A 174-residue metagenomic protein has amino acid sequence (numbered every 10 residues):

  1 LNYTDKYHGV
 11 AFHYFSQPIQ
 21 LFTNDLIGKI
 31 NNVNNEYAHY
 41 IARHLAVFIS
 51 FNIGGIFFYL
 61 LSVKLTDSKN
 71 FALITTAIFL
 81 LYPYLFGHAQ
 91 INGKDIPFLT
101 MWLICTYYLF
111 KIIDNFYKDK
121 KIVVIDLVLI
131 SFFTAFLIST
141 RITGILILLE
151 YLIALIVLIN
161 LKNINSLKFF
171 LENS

Functional and structural regions predicted by a protein language model:
L1-Q17, L21, V33-N34: Membrane-proximal lumenal/periplasmic loop motifs of glycosylation machinery
K6, Y14, L45, L73-A77 (+4 more regions): Hydrophobic alpha-helical transmembrane segments
L26-V33, I53-L81, T100, D119-I125 (+1 more regions): Transmembrane-helix signature of polytopic, membrane-embedded enzymes that assemble or transfer cell-envelope glycans
I41, L45-T66, I104-Y108: Transmembrane-helix motifs of polytopic, lipid-linked glycan transferases
R43-S50, T75, K94, T134-I138: Alpha-helical transmembrane segments of multi-pass integral membrane proteins
A72-L80, G87, Y107, I130 (+2 more regions): Short helix- or helix-capping micro-motifs that position conserved polar/aromatic residues at function-defining sites
Q90-P97: Short acidic/glycine- and proline-prone juxtamembrane loop motifs at membrane-interface regions of multi-pass membrane
Y107, K111-I122, I147-S174: Perimembrane helix-loop-helix junctions
